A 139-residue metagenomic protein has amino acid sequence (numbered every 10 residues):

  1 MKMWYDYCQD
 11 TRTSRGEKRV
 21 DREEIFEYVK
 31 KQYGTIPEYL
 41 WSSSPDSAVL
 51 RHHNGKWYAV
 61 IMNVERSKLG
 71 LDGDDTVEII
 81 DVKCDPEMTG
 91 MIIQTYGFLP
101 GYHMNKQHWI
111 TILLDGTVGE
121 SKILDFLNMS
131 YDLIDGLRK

Functional and structural regions predicted by a protein language model:
K2-K139: Charge-dense, helix-prone N-terminal extensions
